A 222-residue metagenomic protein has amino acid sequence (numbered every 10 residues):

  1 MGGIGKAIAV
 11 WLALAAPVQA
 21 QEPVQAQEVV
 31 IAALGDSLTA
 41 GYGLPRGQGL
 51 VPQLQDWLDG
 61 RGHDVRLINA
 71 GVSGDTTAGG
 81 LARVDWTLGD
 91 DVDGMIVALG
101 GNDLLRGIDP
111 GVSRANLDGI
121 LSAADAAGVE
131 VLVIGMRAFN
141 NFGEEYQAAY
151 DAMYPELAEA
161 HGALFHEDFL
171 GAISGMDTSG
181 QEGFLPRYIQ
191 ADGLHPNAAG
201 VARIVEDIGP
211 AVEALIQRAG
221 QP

Functional and structural regions predicted by a protein language model:
M1-I8: Bacterial N-terminal signal peptides that target proteins for export
A15-P17: N-terminal signal peptide c-region/cleavage motif recognized by signal peptidases
Q19-Q21, Q25-Q27, Q48, Q53-Q55 (+5 more regions): Residue-identity detector for glutamine
Q21-S73, R83-D91: Serine-esterase "nucleophile elbow" of acetyl-processing enzymes
A40, T76, N140: Flexible, glycine-rich phosphate/dinucleotide-binding loops and adjacent beta-alpha linkers at cofactor/substrate
P45, G74-A78, G111: Acidic-and-aromatic substrate-binding clefts and catalytic sites of carbohydrate-active enzymes
H63, G79-P222: Alpha-helical cap/lid subdomain in secreted, periplasmic, or secretory-pathway luminal O-acyl-processing enzymes
